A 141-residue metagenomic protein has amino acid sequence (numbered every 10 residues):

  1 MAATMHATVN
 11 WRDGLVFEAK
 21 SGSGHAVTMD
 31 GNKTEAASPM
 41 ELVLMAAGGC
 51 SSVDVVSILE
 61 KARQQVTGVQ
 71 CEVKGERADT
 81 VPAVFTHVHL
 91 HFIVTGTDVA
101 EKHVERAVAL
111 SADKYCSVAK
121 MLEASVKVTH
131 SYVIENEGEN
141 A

Functional and structural regions predicted by a protein language model:
M1-M45, V55-A141: Extended beta-strand/beta-hairpin segments
